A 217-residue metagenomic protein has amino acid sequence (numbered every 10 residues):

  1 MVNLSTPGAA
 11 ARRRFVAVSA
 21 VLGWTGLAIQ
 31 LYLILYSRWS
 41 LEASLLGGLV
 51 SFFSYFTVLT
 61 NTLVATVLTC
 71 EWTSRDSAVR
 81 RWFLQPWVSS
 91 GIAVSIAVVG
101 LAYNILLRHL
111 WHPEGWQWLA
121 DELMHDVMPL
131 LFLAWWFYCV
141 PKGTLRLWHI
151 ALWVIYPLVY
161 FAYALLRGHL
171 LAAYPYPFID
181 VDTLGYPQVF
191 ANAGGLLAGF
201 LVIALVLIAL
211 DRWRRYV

Functional and structural regions predicted by a protein language model:
N3-A20, R214: N-terminal membrane topogenic signal
A11, S51-S54, L171-V206: Membrane-interface transmembrane-helix boundary segments in multi-pass integral membrane proteins
V21-R38: Alpha-helical transmembrane segments of multi-pass membrane proteins
I34-W39, N104-P113: Juxtamembrane "helix-exit" motif on the non-cytosolic side of transmembrane helices
A43-S51, L84-Q85, W111-M124, L147-A151 (+2 more regions): Non-cytosolic membrane-interface motifs at loop->transmembrane helix junctions
F56-L59, Q117-L130, F190-G194: Membrane-interface loop-to-helix entry segments
A78-S95, R146-V154: Interfacial segments of alpha-helical transmembrane regions
P129-L145: Alpha-helical transmembrane segments in multipass membrane proteins, preferentially the mid-helix core
